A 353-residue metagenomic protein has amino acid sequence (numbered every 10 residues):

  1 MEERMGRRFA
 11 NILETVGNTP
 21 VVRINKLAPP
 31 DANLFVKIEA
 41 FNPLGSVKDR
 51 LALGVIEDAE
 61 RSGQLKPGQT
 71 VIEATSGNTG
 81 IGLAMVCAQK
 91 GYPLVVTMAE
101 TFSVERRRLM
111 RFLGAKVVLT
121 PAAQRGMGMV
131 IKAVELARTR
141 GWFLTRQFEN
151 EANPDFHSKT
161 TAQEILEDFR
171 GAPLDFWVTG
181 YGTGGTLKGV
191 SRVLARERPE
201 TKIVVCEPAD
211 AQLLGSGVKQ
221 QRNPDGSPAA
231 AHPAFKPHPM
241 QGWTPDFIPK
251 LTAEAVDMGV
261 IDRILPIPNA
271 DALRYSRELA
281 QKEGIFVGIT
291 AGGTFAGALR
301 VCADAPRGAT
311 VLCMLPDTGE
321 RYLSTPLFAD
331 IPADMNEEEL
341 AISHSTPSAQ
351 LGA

Functional and structural regions predicted by a protein language model:
M1-Q69, H344: Positively charged, low-complexity intrinsically disordered leader regions
R4, V16-N18, V130, A195-I289 (+2 more regions): Active-site/ligand-binding loops adjacent to catalytic centers
F41-V55, R146-I165, G288-G292: A glycine-rich, Thr/Ser-enriched phosphate-binding loop motif common to dinucleotide/cofactor-binding enzymes
E57-Q64, I81-P93, R111-F112, S191-R198 (+1 more regions): Alpha-helix C-terminal capping segments
G63-T101, P173-T186, I285, I289-A291 (+1 more regions): A short, small-residue-rich loop immediately preceding and capping a beta-strand
T70, T79-L136, L213-P228, K250-A255 (+1 more regions): Active-site-proximal loop->helix
R140-G185, G189-V193, A253-P266, A270-G284: Active-site/ligand-binding-proximal alpha/beta "capping" segment
